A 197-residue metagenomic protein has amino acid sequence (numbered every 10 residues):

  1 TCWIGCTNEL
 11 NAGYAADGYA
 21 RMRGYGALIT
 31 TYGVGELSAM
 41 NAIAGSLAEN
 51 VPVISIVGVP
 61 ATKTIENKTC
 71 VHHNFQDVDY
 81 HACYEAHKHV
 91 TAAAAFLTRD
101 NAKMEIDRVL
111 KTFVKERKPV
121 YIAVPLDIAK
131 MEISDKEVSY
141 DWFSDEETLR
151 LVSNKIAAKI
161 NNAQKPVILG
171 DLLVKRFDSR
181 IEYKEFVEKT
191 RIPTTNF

Functional and structural regions predicted by a protein language model:
T1-F197: N-terminal alpha/beta PP-like core and its mobile active-site loop of ThDP/TPP-dependent enzymes
